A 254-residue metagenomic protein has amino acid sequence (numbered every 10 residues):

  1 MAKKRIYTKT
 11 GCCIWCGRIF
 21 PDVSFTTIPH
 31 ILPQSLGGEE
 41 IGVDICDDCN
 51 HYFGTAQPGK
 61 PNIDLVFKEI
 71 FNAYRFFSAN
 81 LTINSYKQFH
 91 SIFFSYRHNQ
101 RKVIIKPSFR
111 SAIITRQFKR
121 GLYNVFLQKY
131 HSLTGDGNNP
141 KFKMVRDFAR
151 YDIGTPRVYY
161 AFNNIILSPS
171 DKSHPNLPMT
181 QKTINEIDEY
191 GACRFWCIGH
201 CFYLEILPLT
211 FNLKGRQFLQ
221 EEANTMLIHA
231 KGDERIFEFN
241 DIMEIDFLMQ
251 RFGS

Functional and structural regions predicted by a protein language model:
M1-T10, S35-E40: Short, flexible, mixed-charge glycine/proline-rich loop motifs that serve as phosphate/nucleic-acid-contacting
C13-C16, C46: Short cysteine-rich clusters marking metal-coordination/redox-active sites
I19, R101-K102, C201: Short, solvent-exposed loop/turn motifs
I19-G42: Histidine-centered nuclease catalytic patch
D44-T82: Short Cys/His-centered divalent metal-binding micro-motifs
F77-V145: PEST-like low-complexity intrinsically disordered regions enriched in Ser/Thr/Pro and acidic residues
K119-S254: C-terminal, charged low-complexity interaction regions
